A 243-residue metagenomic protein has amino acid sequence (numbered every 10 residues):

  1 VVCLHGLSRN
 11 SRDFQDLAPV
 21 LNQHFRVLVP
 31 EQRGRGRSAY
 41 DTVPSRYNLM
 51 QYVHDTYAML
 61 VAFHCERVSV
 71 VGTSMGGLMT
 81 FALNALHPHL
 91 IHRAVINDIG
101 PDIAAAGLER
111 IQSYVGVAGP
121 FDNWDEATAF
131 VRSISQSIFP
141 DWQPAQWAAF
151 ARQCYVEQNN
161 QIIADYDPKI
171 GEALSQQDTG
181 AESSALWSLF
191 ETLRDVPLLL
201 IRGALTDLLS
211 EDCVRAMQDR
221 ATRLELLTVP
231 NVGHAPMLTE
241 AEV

Functional and structural regions predicted by a protein language model:
V2-G6, R202: The conserved beta1-alpha1 loop
G6-D16, V27: Serine-hydrolase catalytic-loop signature spanning alpha/beta hydrolases and amidase-signature enzymes
Q15-P19, V29-V71: Active-site loop/oxyanion-hole signature of alpha/beta-hydrolase fold enzymes
E31-R35, G100, P230-G233: Short beta-to-alpha linker loops that shape the active-site pocket of alpha/beta-hydrolase fold enzymes
A62-G107: Conserved hydrolase catalytic core segment
D122-Q177: Conserved alpha/beta-hydrolase catalytic His-Asp/Glu region
Y155-R220, E225-T228: Conserved serine/cysteine hydrolase catalytic core
V229-A241: Catalytic histidine-centered segment of alpha/beta-hydrolase-like enzymes
